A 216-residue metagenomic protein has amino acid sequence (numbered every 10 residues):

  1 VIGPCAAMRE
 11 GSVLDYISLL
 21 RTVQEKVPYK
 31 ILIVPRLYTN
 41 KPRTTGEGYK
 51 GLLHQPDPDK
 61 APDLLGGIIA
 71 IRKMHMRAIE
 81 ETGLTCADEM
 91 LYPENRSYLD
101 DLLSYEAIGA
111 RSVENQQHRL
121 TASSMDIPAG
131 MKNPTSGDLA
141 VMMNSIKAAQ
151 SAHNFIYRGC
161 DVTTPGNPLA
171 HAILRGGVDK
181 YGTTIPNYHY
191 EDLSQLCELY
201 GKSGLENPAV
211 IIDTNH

Functional and structural regions predicted by a protein language model:
G3, I212: Conserved, mostly hydrophobic/aromatic
P4-G11: Short, glycine-rich nucleotide/cofactor-binding loops
L14-L199, H216: Active-site-facing alpha/beta catalytic cores
L205-A209: Short, structured loop/turn "capping" segments at alpha-beta junctions
